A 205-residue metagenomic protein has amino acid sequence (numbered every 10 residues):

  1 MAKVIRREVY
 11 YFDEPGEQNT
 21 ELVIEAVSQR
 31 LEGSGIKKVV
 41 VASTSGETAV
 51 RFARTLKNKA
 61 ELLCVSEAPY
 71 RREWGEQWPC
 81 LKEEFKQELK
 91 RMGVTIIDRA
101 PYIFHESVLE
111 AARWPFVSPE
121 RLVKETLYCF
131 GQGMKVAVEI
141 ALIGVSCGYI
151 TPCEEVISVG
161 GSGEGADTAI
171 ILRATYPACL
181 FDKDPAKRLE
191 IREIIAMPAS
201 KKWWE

Functional and structural regions predicted by a protein language model:
A2-E205: Conserved mixed alpha/beta catalytic, RNA-binding, or beta-rich assembly cores of soluble enzyme, regulatory
